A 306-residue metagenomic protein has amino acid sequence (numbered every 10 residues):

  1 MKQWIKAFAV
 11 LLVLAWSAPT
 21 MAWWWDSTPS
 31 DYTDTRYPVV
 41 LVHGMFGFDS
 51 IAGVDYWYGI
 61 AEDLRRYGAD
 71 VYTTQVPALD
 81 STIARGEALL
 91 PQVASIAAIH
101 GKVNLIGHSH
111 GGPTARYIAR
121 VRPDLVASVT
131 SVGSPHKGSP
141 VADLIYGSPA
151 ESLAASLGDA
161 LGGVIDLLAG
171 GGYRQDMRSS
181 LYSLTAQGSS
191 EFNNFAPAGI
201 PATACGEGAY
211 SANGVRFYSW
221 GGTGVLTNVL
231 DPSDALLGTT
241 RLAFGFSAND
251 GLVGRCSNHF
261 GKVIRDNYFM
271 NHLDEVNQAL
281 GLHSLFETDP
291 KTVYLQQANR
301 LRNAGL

Functional and structural regions predicted by a protein language model:
M1-F8: Bacterial N-terminal signal peptides that target proteins for export
S17-P19: N-terminal signal peptide c-region/cleavage motif recognized by signal peptidases
S30-V103, E151, L157: Active-site catalytic motif of lipid deacylating hydrolases and related acyltransferases
H43, V71, E87-S190: Serine-dependent carboxylesterase/thioesterase catalytic core of lipase-like alpha/beta-hydrolase/SGNH enzymes
G44-F48, P77-S81, H110-P113, S134-G138 (+1 more regions): Solvent-exposed loop/turn segments at secondary-structure junctions within structured extracellular/periplasmic domains
Y173-N228: Serine-hydrolase catalytic core
A204-L306: C-terminal catalytic-base region of ester-bond hydrolases, centering on the histidine of the charge-relay
